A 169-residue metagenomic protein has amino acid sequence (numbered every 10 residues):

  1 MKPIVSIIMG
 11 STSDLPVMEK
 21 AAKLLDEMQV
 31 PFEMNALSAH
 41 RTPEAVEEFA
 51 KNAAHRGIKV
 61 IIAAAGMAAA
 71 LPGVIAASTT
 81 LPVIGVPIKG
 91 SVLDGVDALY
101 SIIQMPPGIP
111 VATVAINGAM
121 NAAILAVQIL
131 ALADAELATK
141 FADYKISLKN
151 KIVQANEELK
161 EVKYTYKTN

Functional and structural regions predicted by a protein language model:
K2-R41: Glycine-rich phosphate/diphosphate-binding loop of Rossmann-like nucleotide-binding domains
P3, M9-P16, K20, V96-N169: C-terminal binding/interaction regions
I4-I7, E33, K59-I61, L81-I84 (+1 more regions): Structural motif
D14-M18, T42-V46, A65-V74, L93-V96 (+1 more regions): Short glycine/serine/threonine-rich phosphate/pyrophosphate-binding segments that cradle anionic phosphate groups
M34-H55: N-terminal beta-loop-helix "entrance" segment that forms/cooperates in small-molecule cofactor or anionic ligand
S38-A39, A64-A68, P87, V114-G118: Active-site nucleophile and cofactor-binding loops and adjacent substrate-binding regions of central metabolic enzymes
F49-P87: Glycine-rich phosphate-binding loop
M67, S78-I102, P107: Glycine/small-residue-rich loop that forms an oxyanion/phosphate-binding "nest" at active or ligand-binding sites
